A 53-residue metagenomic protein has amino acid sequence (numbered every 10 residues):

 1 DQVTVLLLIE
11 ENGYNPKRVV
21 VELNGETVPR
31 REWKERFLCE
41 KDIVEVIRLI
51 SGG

Functional and structural regions predicted by a protein language model:
D1-G52: Ubiquitin-like/PB1-type beta-grasp interaction modules and other compact soluble beta-rich domains
